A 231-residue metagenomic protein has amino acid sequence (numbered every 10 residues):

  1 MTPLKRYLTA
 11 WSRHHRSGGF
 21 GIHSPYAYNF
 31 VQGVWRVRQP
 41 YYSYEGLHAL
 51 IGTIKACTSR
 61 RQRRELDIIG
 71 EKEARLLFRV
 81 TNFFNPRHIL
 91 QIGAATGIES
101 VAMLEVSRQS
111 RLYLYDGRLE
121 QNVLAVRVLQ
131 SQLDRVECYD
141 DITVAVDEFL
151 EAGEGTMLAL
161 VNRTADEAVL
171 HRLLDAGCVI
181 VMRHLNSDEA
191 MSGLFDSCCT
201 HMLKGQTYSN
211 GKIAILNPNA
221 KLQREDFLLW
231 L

Functional and structural regions predicted by a protein language model:
M1-L158, T164-A176, N186-L231: A short alpha-helical cap/connector motif
